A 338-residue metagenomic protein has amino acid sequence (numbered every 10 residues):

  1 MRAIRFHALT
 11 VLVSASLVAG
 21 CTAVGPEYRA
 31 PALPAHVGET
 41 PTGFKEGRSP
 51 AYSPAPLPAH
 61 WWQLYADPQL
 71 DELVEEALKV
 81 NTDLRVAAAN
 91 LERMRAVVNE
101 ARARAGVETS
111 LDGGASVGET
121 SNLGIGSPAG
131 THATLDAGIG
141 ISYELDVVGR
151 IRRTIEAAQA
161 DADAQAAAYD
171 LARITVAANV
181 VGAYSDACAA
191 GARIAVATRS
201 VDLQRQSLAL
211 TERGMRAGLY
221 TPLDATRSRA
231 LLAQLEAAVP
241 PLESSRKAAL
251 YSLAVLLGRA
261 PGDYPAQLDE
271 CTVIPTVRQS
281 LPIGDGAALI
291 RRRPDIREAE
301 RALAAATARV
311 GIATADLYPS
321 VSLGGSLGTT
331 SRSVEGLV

Functional and structural regions predicted by a protein language model:
R2-K79, L135, I155, Q159 (+2 more regions): Terminal intrinsically disordered/low-complexity segments used for targeting and assembly
D71-V74, A88, V98, Y184 (+3 more regions): Extracytoplasmic/secreted envelope proteins and their assembly/folding machinery, especially bacterial periplasmic
R85, A105-T131, S142-L171, A190-R193 (+3 more regions): Small/polar (Gly/Ser/Thr/Ala-rich) solvent-exposed segments that form structured loops/beta-strands/short helices used
M94-A101: Acidic, Gly/Ser/Thr-rich repeat motifs that build Ca2+-stabilized beta-propeller blades
A133-I141, A183, D285: Hydrophobic, lipid-facing positions within transmembrane beta-strands of outer-membrane proteins
I151, A167-D285: Periplasmic alpha-helical coiled-coil/stalk elements that build and connect Gram-negative outer-membrane
E298-Y318: Long hydrophobic segments that form regular secondary structure
